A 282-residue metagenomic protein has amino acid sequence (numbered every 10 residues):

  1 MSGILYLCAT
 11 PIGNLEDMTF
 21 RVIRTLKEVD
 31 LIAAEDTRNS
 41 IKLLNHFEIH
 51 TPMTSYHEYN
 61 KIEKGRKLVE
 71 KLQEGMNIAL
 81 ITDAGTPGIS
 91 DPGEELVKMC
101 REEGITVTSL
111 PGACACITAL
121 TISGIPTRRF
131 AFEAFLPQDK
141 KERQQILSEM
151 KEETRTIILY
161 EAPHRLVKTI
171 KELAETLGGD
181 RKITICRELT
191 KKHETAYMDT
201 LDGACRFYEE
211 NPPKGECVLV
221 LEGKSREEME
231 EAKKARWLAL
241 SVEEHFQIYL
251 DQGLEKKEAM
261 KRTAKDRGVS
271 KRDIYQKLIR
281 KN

Functional and structural regions predicted by a protein language model:
M1-H57: Glycine-rich, flexible N-terminal cofactor/catalytic loop recognition
S2, T156, P163-N282: A contiguous loop/helix-start segment that scaffolds small-molecule binding in enzyme catalytic cores
G3-L5, G75-A79, R155-T156: Loop/turn-to-beta-strand initiation segments
I12-G13, D83-P87, P163-R165, K224-R226: Short glycine-rich anion-binding loops that position phosphate/pyrophosphate groups of nucleotides and phosphorylated
L26-I32, G104-T108, T156-I157: Short active-site oxyanion
Y56-I62, L136-D139: Conserved helicase motor
P92-E94, K256: Glycine-centered tight-turn and secondary-structure capping sites
E95-E153: Class I SAM-dependent methyltransferase SAM-binding "motif I" and its flanking Rossmann-like core
